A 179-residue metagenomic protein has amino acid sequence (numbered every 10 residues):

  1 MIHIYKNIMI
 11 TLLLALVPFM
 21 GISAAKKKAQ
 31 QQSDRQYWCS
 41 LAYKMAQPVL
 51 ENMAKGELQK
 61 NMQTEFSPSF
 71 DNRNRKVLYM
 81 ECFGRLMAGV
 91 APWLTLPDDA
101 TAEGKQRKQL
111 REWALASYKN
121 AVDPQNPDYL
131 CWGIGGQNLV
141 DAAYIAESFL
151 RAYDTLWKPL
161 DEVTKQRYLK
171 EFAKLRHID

Functional and structural regions predicted by a protein language model:
M1-A29: Bacterial Sec-dependent N-terminal signal peptides
A24-D179: Ser/Thr/Asn(+Pro)-rich, low-complexity disordered segments
